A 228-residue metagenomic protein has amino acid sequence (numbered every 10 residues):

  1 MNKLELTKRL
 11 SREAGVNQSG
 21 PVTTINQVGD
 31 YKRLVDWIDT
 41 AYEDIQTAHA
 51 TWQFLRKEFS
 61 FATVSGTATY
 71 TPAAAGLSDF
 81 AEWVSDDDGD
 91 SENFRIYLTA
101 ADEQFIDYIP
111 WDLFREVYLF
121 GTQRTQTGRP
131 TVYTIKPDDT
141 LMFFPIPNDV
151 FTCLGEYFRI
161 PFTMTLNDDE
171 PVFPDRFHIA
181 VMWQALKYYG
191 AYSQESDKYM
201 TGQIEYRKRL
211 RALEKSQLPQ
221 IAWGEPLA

Functional and structural regions predicted by a protein language model:
M1-A228: Glycine-enriched, solvent-exposed interface loops adjoining structured elements
